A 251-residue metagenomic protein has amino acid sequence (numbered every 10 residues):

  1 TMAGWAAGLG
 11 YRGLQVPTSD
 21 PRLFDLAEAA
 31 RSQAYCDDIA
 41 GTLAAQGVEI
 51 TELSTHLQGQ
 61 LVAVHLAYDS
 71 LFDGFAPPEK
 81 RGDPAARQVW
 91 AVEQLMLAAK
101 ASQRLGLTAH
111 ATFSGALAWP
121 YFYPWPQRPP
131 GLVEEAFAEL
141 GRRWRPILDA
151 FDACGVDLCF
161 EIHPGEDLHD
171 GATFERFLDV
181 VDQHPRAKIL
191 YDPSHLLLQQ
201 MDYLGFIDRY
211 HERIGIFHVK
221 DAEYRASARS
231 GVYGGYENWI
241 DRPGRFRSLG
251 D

Functional and structural regions predicted by a protein language model:
T1, R12-V16, I50-L57, H110-T112 (+3 more regions): Hydrophobic faces of well-ordered beta-strands that scaffold small-molecule active sites in alpha/beta enzyme cores
T1-G8, I39, Q88-A101, L198-R209: Short, acidic/polar
M2-A3, L9-D20, A40, T51 (+2 more regions): Alpha/beta catalytic barrel-like cores
G8, A45, V62-I189: Active-site acidic/histidine proton-transfer and metal-coordination neighborhood in alpha/beta enzyme cores
V16-L43, G59, S114-Y121: Glycine-rich, proline-tolerant flexible connector loops at the mouths of alpha/beta enzymes
T18-R22, T55-G59, S114-A118, I162-E166 (+2 more regions): Active-site-proximal loop/turn and secondary-structure-junction residues that shape catalytic pockets, frequently
L23-A30, F137, D167, G171-E175 (+1 more regions): Gly/Pro-rich active-site loop or hairpin
F24-E49, R128-G131, V156, I240-R245: Short acidic, glycine/proline-enriched helix-loop-strand junctions
